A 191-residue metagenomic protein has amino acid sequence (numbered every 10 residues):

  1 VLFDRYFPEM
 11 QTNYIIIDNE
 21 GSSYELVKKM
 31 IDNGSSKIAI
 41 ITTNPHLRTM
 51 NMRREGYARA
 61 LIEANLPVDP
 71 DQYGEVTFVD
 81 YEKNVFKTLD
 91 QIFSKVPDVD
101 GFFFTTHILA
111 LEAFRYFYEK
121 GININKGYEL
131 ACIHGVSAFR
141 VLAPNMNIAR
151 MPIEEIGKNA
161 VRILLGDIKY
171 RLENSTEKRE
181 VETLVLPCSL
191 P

Functional and structural regions predicted by a protein language model:
R5, Y14-E25, I41-T88, F103-L111 (+3 more regions): Hinge/beta->alpha junction and helix N-cap segments in small-molecule ligand-binding domains
P8-N13, R140-V141: A short acidic, helix-capping loop that chelates divalent metal ions and anchors anionic groups
I31-G34: Non-catalytic positions within long, well-ordered alpha-helices that form the structural scaffold/packing of enzyme
S36-K37, D100: Short acidic/polar active-site loop segments enriched in Thr and Asp
K37, V68-Q72, I124-E129: Short acidic capping loops at alpha-helix termini that bridge into adjacent secondary structure
D90-P191: Flexible loop/turn connectors
